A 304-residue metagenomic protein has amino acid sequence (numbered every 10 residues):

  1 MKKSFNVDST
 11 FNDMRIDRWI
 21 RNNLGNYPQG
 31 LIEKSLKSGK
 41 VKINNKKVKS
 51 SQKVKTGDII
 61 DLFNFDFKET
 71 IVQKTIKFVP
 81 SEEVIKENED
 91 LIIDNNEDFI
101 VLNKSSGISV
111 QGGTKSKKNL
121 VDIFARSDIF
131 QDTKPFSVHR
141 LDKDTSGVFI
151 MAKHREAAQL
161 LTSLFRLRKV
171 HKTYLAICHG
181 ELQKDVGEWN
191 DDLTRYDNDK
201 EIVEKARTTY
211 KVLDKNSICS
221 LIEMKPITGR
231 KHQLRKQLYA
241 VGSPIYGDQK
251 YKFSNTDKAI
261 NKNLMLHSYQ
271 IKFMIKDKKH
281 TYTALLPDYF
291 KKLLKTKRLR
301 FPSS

Functional and structural regions predicted by a protein language model:
M1-E188, D192-N198, E204, K215 (+1 more regions): RNA pseudouridine synthases
K47, K231, K279-T281: Short, solvent-exposed loop/turn motifs
S116-F124, R155, I218-F273: Pseudouridine synthase
N198-A206, K250-F253: PP2C/PPM family metal-dependent serine/threonine protein phosphatase catalytic domain, recognizing the conserved
Y210: Long C-terminal interaction/binding lobes of large macromolecular proteins
K279-S304: Short hairpin/turn module used for nucleic-acid contact or packing/dimerization
